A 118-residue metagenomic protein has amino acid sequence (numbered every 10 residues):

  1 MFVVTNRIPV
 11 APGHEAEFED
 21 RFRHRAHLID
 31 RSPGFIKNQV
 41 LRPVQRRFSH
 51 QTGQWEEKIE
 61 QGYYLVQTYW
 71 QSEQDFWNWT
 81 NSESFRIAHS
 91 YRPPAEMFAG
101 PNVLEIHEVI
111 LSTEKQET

Functional and structural regions predicted by a protein language model:
V3-I8: Active-site-flanking beta-strand signature of metal-NTP-handling nucleotidyl enzymes and homologous cyclase-like
V10-F18: Short, surface-exposed ligand-recognition loops at beta-strand->loop->(often short) alpha-helix junctions that present
E17-R21, W79: Short amphipathic alpha-helical coupling segments at ligand-binding clamshell hinges and other catalytic/signaling
F22, A26: Short amphipathic alpha-helical/adjacent loop interface patches that line ligand and macromolecule-binding sites
L28-I36, Q54-Y63, Y69-E105: An amphipathic, aromatic/His-enriched active-site/gating alpha helix that lines ligand/cofactor pockets
K37-H50, E60-G62: Short regulatory "switch" loops immediately downstream of catalytic or recognition motifs within protein catalytic
L41, E105-H107: Solvent-exposed beta-strand sheet faces enriched in polar/charged residues
H50-E56, V109-T118: Short, low-order "capping/linker" segments at domain edges
